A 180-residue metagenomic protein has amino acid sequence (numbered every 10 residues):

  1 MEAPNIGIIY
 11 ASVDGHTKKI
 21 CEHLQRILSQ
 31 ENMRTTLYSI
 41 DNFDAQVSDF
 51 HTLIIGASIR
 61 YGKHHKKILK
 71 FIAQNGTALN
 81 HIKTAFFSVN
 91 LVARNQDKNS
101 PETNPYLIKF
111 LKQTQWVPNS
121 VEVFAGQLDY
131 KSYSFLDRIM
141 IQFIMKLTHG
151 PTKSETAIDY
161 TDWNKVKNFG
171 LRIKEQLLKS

Functional and structural regions predicted by a protein language model:
E2-A3, I27, E31, T36-Y38 (+2 more regions): FMN-binding flavodoxin-like domain, especially the glycine-rich phosphate-binding loop
E2-S29: N-terminal beta1-alpha1 ligand-phosphate binding loop
S12, D41, N90: Short beta-to-alpha linker loops that shape the active-site pocket of alpha/beta-hydrolase fold enzymes
F43-D49: Short amphipathic alpha-helix with an adjacent loop that forms part of the alpha/beta core around
D44, G56-A57: Short, charge-patterned binding micro-sites
